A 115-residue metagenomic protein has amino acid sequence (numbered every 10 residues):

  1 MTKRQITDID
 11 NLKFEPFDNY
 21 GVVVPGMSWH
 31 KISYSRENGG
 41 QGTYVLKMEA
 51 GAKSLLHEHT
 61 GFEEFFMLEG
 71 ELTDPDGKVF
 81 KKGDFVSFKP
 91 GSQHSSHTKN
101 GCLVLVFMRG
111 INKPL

Functional and structural regions predicted by a protein language model:
M1-G40: A short, N-terminal "cap"/entry segment at the start of jelly-roll beta-barrel domains of the cupin/DSBH fold
S28-H59, K89-Q93: Conserved short histidine dyad/triad with adjacent acidic residue
A50, H59-P75: Glycine- and acidic-residue-biased ligand/ion/polar-headgroup-sensing regions
K53-S54, G70-D74, F85, N112: Short beta-strand segments in beta-sandwich/barrel cores
D74-Q93: Short acidic-glycine-tyrosine-enriched beta hairpin
P90-L115: Ligand-binding loop in jelly-roll beta-barrel domains
